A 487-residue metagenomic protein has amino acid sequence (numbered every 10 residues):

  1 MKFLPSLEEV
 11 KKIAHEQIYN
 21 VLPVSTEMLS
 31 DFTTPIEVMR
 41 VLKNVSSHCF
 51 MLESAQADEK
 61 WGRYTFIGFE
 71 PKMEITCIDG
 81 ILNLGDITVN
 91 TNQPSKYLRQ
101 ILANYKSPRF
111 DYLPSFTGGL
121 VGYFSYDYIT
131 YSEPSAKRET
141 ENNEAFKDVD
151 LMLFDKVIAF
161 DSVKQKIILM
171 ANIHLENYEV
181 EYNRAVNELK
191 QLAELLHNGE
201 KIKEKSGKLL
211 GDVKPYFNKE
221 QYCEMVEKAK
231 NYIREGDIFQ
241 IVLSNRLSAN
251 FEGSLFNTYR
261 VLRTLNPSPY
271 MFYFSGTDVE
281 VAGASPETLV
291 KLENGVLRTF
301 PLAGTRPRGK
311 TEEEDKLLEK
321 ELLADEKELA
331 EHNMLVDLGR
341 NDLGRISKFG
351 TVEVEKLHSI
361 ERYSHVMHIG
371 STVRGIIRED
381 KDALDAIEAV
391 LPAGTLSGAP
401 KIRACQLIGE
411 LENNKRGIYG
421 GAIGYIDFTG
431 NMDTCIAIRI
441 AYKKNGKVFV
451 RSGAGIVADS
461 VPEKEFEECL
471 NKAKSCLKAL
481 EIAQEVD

Functional and structural regions predicted by a protein language model:
M1-D487: Extended alpha-helical targeting/anchoring segments, especially N-terminal organellar/secretory targeting helices
